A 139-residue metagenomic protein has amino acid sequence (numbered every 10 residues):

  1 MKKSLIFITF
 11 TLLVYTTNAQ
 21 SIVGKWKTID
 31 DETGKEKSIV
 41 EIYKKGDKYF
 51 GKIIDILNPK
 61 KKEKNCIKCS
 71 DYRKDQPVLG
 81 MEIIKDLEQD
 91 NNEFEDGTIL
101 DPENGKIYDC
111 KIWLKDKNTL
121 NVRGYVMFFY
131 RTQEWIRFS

Functional and structural regions predicted by a protein language model:
M1-S21: Bacterial Sec-dependent N-terminal signal peptides
Q20-K25, D90-G97, N118-N121: Short, hydrophobic/aromatic-rich segments at coil-to-beta transitions
S21-K35, Q133-S139: K/E-rich alpha-helical interaction surfaces of small helical-bundle regulatory domains
D30, K35-L100, I107: Central antiparallel beta-sheet cores of small beta-barrel/beta-sandwich binding domains
Y43, E88, W113-L114, I136: Well-ordered beta-strand positions
P102, D109-W113, T119-R131: Short, exposed beta-strand-loop hairpins at the edges of beta-sheets in extracellular/periplasmic proteins
